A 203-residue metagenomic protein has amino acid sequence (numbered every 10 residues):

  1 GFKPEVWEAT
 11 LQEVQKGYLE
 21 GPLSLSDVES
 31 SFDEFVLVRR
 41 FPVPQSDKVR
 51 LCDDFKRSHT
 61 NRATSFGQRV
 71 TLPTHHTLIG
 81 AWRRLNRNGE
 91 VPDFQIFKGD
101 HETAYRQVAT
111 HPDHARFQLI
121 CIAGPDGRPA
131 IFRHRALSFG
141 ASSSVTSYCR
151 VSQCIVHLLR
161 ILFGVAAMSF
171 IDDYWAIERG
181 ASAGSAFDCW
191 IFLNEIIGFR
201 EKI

Functional and structural regions predicted by a protein language model:
E5, V14-T146, L193-R200: Catalytic-core region of right-hand nucleic acid polymerases
V6-A9, E13, V151, I155: Alpha-helical packing segments of well-folded alpha/beta enzyme cores
V145-R200: Active-site palm subdomain of RNA-directed nucleic acid polymerases
